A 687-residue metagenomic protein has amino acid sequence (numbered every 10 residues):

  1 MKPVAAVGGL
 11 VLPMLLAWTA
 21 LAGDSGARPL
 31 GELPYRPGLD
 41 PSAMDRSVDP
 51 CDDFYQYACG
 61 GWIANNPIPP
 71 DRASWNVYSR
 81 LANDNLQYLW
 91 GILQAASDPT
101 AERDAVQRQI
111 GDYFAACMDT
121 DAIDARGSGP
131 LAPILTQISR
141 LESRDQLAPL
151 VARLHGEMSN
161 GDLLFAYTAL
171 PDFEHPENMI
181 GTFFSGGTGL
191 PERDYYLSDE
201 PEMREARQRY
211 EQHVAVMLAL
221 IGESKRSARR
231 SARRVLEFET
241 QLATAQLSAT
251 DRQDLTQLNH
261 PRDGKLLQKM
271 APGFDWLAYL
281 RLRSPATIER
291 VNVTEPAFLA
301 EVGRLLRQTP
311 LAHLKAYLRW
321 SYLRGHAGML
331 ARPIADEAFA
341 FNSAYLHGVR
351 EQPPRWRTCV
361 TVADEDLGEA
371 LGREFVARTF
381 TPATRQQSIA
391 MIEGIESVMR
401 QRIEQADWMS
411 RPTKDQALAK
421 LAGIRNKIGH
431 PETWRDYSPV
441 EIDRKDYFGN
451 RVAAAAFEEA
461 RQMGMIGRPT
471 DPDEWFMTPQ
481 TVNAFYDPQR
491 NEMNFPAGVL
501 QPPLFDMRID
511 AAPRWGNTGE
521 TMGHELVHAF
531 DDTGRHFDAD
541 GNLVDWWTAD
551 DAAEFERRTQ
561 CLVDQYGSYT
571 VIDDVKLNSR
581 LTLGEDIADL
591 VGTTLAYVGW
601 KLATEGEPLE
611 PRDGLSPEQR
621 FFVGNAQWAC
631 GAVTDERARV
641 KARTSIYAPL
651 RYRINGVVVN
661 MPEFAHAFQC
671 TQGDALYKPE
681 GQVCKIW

Functional and structural regions predicted by a protein language model:
M1-A5: Positively charged n-region of N-terminal signal peptides that target proteins for export
G8-T19: Bacterial N-terminal signal peptides
R28, V235, M270-F274, L282 (+3 more regions): Intrinsically disordered, low-complexity linker/terminal regions across diverse proteins
L30-Y35, V48-A125, L190: Active-site-surrounding "flap" and adjacent substrate/cofactor-binding loops of secreted or lumenal enzymes, prototyped
M44-A64, Y196, E200-A219, L583 (+1 more regions): Hydrophobic/aromatic-rich, well-ordered segments within soluble, folded domains that form packed cores
D71-L93, K225-A245, R514-E520, E618-F622: Short secondary-structure subsegments characteristic of cysteine-rich extracellular domains
Q94-G394: Noncatalytic, helix-rich "gating/capping" subdomain that lines the substrate-entry/channel surface of large enzyme
